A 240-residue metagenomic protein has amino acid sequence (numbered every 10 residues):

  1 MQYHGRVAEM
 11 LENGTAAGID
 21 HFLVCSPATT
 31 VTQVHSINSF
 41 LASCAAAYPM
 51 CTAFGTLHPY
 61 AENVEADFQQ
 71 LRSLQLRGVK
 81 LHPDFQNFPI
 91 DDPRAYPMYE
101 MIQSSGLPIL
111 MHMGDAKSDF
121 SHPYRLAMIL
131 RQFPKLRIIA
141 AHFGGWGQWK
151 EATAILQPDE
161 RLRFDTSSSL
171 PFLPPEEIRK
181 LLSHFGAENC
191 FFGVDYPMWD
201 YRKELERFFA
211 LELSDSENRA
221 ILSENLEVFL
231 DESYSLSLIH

Functional and structural regions predicted by a protein language model:
M1-H21, H184-F191, Y201-I239: Mid-to-C-terminal alpha-helical segments outside catalytic/metal-binding sites
R6-N13, I37-C44, D67-L71, R94-M98 (+4 more regions): A general structural detector for well-ordered alpha-helical segments in enzyme core domains, enriched
G14, L41, L71, V79 (+7 more regions): Conserved, mostly hydrophobic/aromatic
D20-H21, T29-L110, D115-K117, E160 (+1 more regions): Active-site gating/metal-coordination segments in enzymes
P27, D84, F143-G144, S169 (+1 more regions): Flexible loop residues that form catalytic and substrate-binding hotspots at small-molecule/glycan-binding clefts
A28-T29, Y196-W199, N225-E227: A short, acidic, flexible beta-alpha connecting loop/helix-capping segment that sits on the rim of active
R77-G78, D91-F191: Catalytic pocket-lining loop regions of alpha/beta-barrel enzymes, especially the amidohydrolase/enolase/GH5 lineages
